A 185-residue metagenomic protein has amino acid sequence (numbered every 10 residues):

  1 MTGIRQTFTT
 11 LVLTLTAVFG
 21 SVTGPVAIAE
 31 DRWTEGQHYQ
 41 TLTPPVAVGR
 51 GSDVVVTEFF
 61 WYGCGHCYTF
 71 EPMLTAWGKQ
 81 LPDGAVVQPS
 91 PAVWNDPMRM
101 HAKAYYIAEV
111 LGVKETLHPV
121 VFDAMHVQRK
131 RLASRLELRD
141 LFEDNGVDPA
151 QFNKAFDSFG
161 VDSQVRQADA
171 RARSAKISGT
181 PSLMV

Functional and structural regions predicted by a protein language model:
T2-R99, D169, R173: Extracytoplasmic thiol/disulfide redox context detector
V93-G179, M184: Cysteine-centric redox/oxidoreductase cores and disulfide-bonded domains
